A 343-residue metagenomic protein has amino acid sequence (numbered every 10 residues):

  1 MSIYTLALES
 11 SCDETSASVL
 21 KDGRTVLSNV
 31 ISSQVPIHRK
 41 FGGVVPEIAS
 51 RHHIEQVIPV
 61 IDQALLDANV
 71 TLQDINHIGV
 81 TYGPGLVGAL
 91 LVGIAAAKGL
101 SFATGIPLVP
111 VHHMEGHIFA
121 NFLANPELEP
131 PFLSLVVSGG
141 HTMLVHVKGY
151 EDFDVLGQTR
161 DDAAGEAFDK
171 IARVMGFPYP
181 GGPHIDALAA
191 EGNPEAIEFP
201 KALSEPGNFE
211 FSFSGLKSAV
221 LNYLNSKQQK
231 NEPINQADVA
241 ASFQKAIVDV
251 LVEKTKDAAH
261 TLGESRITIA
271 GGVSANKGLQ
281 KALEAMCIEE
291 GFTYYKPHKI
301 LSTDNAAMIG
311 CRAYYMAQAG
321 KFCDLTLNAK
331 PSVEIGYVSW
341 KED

Functional and structural regions predicted by a protein language model:
M1-S2, V111-L133: Conserved phosphate-binding catalytic cores of ATP/NTP-utilizing and phosphoryl-transfer enzymes
S2-D74, V80-P84, H113, H117: N-terminal beta-alpha supersecondary unit
T15-L20, S134-V136, T142-H146: Short beta-strand scaffold segments in enzyme catalytic cores
V80-G105, L123, K277-M286: Short Gly/Thr/Asp-enriched flexible loops that form oxyanion-binding sites at enzyme active sites
P110-V111, L283-I309: Conserved phosphate-binding/catalytic loops in two-lobed NTP-binding clefts
E115, P126, G149-N193, K217-S218 (+1 more regions): Glycine-rich phosphate-binding loop plus the immediately following alpha-helix
A187-I267, N276-E290, A317-G320, G336-D343: A contiguous, well-structured pocket-lining segment that forms one wall/lid of small-molecule binding clefts in soluble
P297-I335: Glycine-rich phosphate-binding/hydrolytic loop that grips phosphoryl groups
